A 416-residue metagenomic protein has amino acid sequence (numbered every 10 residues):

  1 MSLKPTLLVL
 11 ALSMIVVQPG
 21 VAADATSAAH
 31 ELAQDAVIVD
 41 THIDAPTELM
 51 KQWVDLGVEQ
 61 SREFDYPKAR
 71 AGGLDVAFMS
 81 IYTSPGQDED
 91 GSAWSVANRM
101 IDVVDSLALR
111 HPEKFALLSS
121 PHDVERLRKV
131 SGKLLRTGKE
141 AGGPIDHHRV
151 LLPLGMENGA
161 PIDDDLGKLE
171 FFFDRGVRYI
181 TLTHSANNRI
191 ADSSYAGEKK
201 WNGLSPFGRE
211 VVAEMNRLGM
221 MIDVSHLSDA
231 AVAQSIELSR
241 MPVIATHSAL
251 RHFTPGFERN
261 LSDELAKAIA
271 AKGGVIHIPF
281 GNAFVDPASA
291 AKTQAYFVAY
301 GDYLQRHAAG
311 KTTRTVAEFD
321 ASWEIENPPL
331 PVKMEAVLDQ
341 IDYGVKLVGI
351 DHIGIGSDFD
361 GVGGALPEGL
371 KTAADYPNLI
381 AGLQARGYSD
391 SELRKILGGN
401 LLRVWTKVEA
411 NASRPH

Functional and structural regions predicted by a protein language model:
M1-P5: Positively charged n-region of N-terminal signal peptides that target proteins for export
T6-V17: Bacterial N-terminal signal peptides
V21-N202, R251, P255-H416: N-terminal hydrophobic targeting/anchoring segments and the immediately downstream early-domain regions of hydrolases
K200-F207, D223-S228, L261: Short, contiguous, pocket-lining structural segments that sit at or immediately flank catalytic/ligand-binding sites
K200-N216, S235-A245, L379: Alpha-helix-loop-beta-strand connector modules within alpha/beta enzyme cores
V211-V224, S228-Q234, L265-A271, Y343: Substrate-binding cleft of carbohydrate-active enzyme catalytic domains
